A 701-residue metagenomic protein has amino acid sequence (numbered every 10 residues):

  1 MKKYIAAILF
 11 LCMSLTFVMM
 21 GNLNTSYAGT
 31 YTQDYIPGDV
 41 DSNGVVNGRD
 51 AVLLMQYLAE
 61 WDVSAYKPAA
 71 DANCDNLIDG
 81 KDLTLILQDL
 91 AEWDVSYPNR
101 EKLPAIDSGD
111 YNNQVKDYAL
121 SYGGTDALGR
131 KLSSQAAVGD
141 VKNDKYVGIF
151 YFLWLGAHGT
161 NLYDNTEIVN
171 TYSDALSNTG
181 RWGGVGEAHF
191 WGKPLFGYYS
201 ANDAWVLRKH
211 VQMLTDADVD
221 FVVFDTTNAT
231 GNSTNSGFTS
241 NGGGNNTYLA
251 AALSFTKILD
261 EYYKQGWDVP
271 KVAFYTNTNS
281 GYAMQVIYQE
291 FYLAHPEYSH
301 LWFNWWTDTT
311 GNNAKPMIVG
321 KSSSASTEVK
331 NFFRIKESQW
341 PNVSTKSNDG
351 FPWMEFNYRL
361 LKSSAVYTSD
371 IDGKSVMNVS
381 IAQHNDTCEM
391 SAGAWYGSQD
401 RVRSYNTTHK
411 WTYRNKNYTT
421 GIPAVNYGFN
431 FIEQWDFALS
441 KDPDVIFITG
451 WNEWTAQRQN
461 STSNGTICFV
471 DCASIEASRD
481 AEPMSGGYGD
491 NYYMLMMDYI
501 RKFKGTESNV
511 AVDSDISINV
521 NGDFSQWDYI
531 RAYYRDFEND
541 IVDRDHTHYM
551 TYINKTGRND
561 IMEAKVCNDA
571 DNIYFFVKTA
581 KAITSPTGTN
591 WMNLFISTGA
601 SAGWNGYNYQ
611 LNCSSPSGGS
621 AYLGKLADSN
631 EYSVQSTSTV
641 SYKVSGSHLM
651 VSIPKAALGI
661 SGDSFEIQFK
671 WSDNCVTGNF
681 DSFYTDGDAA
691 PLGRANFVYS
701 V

Functional and structural regions predicted by a protein language model:
Y4-A105: Cellulosome-associated attachment modules in secreted, modular CAZymes
G21, W267-P296, F537-H548, S617-N630: Short, basic/low-complexity N-terminal boundary segments at the transition from targeting/disordered tails
V40, L54, A72, I86 (+6 more regions): Residue-level detector of buried hydrophobic side-chain packing in well-ordered secondary-structure elements
L58, L90, L153, T226-N228 (+5 more regions): Short beta-strand segments enriched in hydrophobic/aromatic residues within well-folded beta-rich domains
A65-Y66, D628-T637: Short beta-strand and strand-turn-strand segments in soluble, beta-rich domains
A105-N519, D523, R531, S636 (+4 more regions): Glycan-processing catalytic domains of CAZymes
I518-L623, F665, S672-D681: Surface-exposed, glycine/proline- and aromatic-rich loop segments on solvent-exposed faces across compartments
M562-K565, T637-Y642: Beta-strand-rich interaction surfaces with strong enrichment in secreted/lumenal proteins
